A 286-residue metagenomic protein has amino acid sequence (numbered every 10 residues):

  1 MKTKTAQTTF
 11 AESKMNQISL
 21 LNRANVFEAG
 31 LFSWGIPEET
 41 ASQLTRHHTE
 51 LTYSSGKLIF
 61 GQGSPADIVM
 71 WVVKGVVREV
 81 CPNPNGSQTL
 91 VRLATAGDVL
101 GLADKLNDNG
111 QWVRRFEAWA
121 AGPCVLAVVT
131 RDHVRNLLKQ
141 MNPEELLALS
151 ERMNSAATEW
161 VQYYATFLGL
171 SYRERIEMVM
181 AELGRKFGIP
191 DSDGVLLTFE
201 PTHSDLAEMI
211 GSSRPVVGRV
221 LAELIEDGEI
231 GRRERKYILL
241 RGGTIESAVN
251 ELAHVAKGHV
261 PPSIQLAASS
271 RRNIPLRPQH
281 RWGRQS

Functional and structural regions predicted by a protein language model:
M1-N25, A103, H133, E151-T158 (+3 more regions): Long cytosolic regulatory regions associated with cyclic-nucleotide signaling
K2-L58, V99, K105-G110: Cyclic nucleotide-binding regulatory module and flanking cytosolic helices
F32, K57-G122: Cyclic nucleotide-binding regulatory domains
A41, R92-N154, T158, Q162: Cyclic-nucleotide recognition modules
V69, V91, L126-A127, T198 (+2 more regions): A residue-level structural signature of the nucleotidyltransferase/glycosyltransferase Rossmann-like core
P123, P143-M209: Polybasic "coupling" helices that flank or enter modular domains
L183-S286: Phosphate-/nucleic-acid-contacting segments
